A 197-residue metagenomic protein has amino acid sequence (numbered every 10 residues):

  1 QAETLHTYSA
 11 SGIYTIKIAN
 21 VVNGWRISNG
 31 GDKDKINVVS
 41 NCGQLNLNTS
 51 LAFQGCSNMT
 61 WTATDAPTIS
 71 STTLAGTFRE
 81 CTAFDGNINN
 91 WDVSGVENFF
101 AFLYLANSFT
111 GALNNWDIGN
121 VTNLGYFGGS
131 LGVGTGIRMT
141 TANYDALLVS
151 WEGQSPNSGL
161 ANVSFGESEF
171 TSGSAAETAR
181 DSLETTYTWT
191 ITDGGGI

Functional and structural regions predicted by a protein language model:
Q1-I197: Negatively charged
